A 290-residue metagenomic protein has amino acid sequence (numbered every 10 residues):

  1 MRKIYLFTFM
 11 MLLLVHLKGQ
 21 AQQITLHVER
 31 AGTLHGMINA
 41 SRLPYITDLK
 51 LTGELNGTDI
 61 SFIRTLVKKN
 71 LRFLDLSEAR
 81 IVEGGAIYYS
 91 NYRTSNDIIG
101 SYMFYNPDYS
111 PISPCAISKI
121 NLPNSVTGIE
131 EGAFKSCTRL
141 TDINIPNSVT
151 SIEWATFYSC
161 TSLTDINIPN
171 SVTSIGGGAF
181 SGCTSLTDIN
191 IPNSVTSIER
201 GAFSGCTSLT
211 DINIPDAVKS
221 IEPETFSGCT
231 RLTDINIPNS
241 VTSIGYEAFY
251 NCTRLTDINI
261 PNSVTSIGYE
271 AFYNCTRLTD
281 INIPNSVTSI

Functional and structural regions predicted by a protein language model:
M1-Q23: Bacterial Sec-dependent N-terminal signal peptides
H16, I60-S61, A86: Short glycine-/acidic-enriched loop or helix-start segments at secondary-structure transitions that form or flank
K18, A40, L66, D108-S113: Short, conserved catalytic or adaptor-binding loops enriched in Gly and charged residues
G19-M37: Boundary/junction segments of secreted and surface-exposed precursor proteins
Q23-E29, T47-L55, L71-D97, Y109-G128 (+7 more regions): Structural signature of tandem-repeat unit edges
G32-R42, T58-L66: Short, T/G/N/S-enriched strand-turn elements that build extracellular solenoid repeat scaffolds
T58-I63, S95-Y102: Well-ordered, non-membrane alpha-helical segments in soluble/globular domains
Y102-M103, E130-K135, E153-Y158, G176-S181 (+4 more regions): Consensus positions within tandem repeat domains that build extended binding/scaffold surfaces
